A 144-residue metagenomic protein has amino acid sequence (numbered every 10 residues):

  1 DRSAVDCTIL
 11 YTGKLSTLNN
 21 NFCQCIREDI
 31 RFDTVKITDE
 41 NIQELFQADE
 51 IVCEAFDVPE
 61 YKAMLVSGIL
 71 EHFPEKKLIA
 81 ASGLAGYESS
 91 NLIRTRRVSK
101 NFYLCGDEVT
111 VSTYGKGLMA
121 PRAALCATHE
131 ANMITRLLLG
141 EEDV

Functional and structural regions predicted by a protein language model:
D1-V144: Adenine nucleotide-associated cytosolic modules
